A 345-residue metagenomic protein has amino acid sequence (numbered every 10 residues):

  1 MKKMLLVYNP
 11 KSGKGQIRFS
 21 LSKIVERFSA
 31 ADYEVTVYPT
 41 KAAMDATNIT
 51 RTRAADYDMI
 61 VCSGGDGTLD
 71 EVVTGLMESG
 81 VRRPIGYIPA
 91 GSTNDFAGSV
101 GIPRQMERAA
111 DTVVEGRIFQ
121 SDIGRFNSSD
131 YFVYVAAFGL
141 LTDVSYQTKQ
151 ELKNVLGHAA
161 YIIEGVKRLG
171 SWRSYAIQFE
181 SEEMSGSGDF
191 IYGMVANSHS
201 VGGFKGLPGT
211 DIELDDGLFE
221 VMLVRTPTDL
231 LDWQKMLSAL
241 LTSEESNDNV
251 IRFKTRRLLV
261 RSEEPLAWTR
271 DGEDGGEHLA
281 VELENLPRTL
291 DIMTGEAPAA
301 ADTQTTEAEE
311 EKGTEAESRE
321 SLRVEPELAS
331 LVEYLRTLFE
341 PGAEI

Functional and structural regions predicted by a protein language model:
M1-S63, A299, E307, K312-I345: ATP/NTP phosphate-donor binding region
K2, R83, R256: Nucleotide donor/acceptor-binding cores
A31, T40, E78-V195: Catalytic core of DAGKc-family lipid kinases
T68-G80: Short Gly/Thr/Asp-enriched flexible loops that form oxyanion-binding sites at enzyme active sites
A137, L141, M194-T210, D274: Glycine-rich phosphate/pyrophosphate-binding beta-alpha loops
L152-A159, G209-L231: Gly/Ser/Thr-rich active-site loops/lids in small-molecule metabolic enzymes that frequently grip phosphoryl groups
S181, E213, L223-I345: ATP/nucleoside-binding phosphotransfer catalytic cores, i.e., glycine-rich phosphate-binding loops
